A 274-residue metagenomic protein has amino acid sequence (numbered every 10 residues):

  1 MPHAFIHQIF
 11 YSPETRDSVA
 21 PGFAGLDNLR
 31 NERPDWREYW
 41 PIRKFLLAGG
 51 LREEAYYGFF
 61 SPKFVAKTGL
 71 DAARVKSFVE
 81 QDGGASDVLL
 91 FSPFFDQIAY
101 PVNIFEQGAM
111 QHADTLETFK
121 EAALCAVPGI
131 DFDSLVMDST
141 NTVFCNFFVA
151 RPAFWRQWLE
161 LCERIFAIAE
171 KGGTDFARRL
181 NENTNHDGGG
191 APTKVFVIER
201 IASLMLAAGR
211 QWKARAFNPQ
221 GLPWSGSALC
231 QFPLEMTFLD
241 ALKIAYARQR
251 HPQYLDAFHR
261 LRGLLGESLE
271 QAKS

Functional and structural regions predicted by a protein language model:
M1-S274: ER/Golgi luminal nucleotide-sugar-dependent glycosyltransferases, focusing on the catalytic module
